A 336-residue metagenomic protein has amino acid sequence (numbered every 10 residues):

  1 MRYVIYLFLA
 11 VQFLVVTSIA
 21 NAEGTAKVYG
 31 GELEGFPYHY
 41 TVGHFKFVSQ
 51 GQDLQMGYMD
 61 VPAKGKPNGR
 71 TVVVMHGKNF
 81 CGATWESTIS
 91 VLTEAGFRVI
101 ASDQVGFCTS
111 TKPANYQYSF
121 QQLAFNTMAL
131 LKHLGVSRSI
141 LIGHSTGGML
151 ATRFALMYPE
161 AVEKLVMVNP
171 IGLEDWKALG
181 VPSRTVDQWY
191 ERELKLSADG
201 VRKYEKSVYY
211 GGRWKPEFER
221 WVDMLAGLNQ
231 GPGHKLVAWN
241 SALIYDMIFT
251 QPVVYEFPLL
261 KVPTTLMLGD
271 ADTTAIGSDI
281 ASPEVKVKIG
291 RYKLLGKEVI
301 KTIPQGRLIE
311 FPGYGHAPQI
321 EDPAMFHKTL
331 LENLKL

Functional and structural regions predicted by a protein language model:
G31-A63: N-terminal cap/lid segment of alpha/beta-hydrolase-fold proteins
G43, A83, D103-F120, W176: Glycine-rich "HGGG/HGxG" loop immediately N-terminal to the catalytic nucleophile of the alpha/beta-hydrolase
Q50, L54, V61-T109, T329: Conserved HGGG/HGGXW glycine-rich cap/lid loop of the alpha/beta-hydrolase fold
Q121-S139: Conserved acidic catalytic loop of the alpha/beta-hydrolase fold
T152, L156, L165-L196: Flexible "cap/lid" loop of the alpha/beta hydrolase fold
S197-E256: Conserved alpha/beta-hydrolase catalytic His-Asp/Glu region
Q230-K301: Conserved serine/cysteine hydrolase catalytic core
K293-L336: Catalytic active-site module of serine/aspartate enzymes centered on a nucleophile-bearing elbow/loop
